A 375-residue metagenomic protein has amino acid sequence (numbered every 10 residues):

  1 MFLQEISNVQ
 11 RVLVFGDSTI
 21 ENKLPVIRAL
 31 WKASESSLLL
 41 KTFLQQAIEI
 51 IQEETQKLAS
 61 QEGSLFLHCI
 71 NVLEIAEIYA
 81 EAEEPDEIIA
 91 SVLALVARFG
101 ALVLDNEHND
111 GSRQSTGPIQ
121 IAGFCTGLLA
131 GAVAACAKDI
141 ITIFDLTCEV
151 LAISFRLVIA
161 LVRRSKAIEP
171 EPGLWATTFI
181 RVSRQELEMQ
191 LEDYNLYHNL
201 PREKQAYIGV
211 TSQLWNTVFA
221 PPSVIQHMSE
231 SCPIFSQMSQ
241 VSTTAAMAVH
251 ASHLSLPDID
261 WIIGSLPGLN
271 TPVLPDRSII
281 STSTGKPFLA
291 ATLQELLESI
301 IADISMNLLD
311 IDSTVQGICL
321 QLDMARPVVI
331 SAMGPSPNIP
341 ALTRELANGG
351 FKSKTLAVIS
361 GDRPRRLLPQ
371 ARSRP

Functional and structural regions predicted by a protein language model:
M1-P118, S252, L256, D260-P375: Acyltransferase/transacylase module recognition
L13, I121-G123, A246: Residue-level signal for helical boundary/lining positions with a hydrophobic bias
E84-P85, I121, G131-A134, Y207-I208: Beta-strand elements of modular eukaryotic interaction domains
R98, I119-G127, G131: Gly/Ala-rich beta-loop-alpha elbow adjacent to hydrolase catalytic centers
A101-L102, L128-D139: Short glycine-enriched nucleophile-adjacent loop and the immediately C-terminal alpha-helix near the catalytic center
G117-G123, T147-V150: Beta-strand segments within the central parallel beta-sheet cores of soluble alpha/beta enzyme folds
A122-G123, T217-V218, A332: Conserved SAM-binding loop
A134-E295: Alpha/beta catalytic cores of group-transfer enzymes, especially the acyltransferase/condensing modules of polyketide
